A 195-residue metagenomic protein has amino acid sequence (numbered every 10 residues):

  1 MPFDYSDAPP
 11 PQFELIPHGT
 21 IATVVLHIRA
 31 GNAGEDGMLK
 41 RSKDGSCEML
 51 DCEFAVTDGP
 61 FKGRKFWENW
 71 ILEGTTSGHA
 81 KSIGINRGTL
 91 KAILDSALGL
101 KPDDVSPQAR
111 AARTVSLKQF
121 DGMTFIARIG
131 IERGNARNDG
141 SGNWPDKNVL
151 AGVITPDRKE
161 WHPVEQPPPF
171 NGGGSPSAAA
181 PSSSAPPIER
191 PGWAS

Functional and structural regions predicted by a protein language model:
M1-S195: Short beta-rich binding modules
